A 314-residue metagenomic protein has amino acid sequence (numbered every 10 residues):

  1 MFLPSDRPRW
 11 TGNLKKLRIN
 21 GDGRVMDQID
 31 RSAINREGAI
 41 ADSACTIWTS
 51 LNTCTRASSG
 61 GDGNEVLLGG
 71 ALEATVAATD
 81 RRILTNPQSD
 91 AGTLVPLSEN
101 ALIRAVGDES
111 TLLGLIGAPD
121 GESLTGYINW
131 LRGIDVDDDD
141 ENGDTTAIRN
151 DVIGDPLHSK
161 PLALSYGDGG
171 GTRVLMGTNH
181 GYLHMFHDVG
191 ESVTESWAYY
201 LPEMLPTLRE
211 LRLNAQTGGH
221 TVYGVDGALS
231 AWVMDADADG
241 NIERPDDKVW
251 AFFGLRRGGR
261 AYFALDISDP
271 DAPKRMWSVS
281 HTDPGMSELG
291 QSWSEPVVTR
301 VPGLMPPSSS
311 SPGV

Functional and structural regions predicted by a protein language model:
M1-V314: A fold-level detector for beta-propeller and closely related beta-sheet-rich head/sensor domains
